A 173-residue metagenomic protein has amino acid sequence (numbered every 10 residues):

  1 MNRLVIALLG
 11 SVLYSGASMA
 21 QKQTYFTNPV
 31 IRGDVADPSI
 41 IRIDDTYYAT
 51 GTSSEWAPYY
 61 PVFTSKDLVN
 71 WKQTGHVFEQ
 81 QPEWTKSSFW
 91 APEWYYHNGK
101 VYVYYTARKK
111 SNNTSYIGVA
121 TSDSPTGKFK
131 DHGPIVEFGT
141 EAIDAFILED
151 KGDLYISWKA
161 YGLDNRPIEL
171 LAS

Functional and structural regions predicted by a protein language model:
M1-Q23: Bacterial Sec-dependent N-terminal signal peptides
M19-S173: Carbohydrate-active catalytic/glycan-binding domains of CAZyme proteins, especially the secreted or lumenal ectodomains
